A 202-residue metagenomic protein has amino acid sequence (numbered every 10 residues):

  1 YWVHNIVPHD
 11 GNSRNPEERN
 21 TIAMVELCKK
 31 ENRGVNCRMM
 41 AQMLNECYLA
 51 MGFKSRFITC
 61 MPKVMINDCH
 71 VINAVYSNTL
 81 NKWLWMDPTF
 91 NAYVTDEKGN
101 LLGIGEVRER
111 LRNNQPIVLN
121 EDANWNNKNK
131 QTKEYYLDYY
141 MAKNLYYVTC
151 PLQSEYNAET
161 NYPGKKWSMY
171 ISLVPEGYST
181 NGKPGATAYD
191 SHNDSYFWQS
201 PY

Functional and structural regions predicted by a protein language model:
Y1-N32: Secondary-structure boundary elements
V3, N32-Y48: Active-site nucleophilic cysteine motif
N5, N45, M86-P88, K128 (+2 more regions): Enriched - but not universal
K29-K30, R38, K54, K63 (+6 more regions): Context-gated lysine
Q42-N114: Hydrophobic/aromatic-rich core segments of domains that either
R110-Y202: Low-complexity, Gly/Ser/Thr/Pro-rich intrinsically disordered linker/tail segments
